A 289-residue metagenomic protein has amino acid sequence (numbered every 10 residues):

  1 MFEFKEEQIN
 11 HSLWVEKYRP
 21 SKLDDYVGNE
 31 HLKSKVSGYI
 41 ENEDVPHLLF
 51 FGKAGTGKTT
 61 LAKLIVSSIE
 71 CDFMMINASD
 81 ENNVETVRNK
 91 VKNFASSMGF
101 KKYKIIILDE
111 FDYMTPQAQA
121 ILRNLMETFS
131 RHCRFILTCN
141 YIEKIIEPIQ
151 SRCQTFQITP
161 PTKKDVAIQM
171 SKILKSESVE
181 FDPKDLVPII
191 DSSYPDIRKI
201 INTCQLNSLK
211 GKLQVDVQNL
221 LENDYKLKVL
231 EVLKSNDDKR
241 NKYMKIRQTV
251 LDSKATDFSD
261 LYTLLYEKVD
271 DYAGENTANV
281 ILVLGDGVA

Functional and structural regions predicted by a protein language model:
M1-T159, K164-D165, K175, P188 (+2 more regions): P-loop/Walker A NTP-binding region and its immediately flanking N-terminal helices in P-loop NTPase folds
F2, E7, K164, K172-A289: AAA+ P-loop NTPase domains with strong preference for DNA replication initiators and clamp-loader complexes
